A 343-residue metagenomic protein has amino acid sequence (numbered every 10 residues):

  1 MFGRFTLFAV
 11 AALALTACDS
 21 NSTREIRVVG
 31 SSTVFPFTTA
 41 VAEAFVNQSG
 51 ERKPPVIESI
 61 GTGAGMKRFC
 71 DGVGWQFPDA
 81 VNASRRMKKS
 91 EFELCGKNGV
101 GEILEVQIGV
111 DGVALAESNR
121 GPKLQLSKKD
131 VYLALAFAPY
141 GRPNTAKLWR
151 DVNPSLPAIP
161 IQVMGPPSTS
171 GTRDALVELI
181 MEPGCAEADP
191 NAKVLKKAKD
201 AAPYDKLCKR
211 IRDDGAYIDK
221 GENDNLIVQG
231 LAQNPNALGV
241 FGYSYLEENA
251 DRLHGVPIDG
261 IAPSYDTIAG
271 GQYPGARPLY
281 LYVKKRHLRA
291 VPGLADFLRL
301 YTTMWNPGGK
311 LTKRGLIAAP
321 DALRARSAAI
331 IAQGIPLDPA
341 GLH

Functional and structural regions predicted by a protein language model:
M1-L7: Bacterial N-terminal signal peptides that target proteins for export
C18-H343: Flexible loop/hinge segments at secondary-structure junctions
